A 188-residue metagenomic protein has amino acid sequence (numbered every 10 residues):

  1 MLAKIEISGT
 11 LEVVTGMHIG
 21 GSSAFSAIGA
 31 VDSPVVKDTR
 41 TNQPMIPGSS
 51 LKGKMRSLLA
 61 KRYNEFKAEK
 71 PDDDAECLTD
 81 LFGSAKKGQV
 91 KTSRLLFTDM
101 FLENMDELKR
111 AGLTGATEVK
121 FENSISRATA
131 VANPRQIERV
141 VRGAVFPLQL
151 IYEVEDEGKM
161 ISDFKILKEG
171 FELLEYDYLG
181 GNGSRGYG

Functional and structural regions predicted by a protein language model:
M1-G188: RNA-binding basic/glycine-rich loop and surface signature characteristic of RAMP-family CRISPR effectors
